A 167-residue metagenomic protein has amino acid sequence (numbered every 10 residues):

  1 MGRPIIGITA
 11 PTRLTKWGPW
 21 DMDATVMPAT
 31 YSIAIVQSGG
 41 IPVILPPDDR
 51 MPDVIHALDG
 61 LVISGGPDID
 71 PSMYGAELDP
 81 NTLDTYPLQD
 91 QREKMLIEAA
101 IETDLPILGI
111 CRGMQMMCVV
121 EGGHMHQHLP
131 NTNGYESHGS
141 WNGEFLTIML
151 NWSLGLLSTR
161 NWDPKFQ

Functional and structural regions predicted by a protein language model:
M1-L108, C118-V120, H126, P130-W162: N-terminal beta1-alpha1 cap of cysteine-dependent amidohydrolase-like domains
C111: Conserved G/P- and acidic residue-centered "switch" motifs that form tight phosphate/ATP-binding loops in soluble
M114-M116: Hydrophobic, aromatic-enriched interface-forming segments
P164-Q167: Short, intrinsically disordered, charge-balanced linker/junction segments flanking boundaries in proteins
